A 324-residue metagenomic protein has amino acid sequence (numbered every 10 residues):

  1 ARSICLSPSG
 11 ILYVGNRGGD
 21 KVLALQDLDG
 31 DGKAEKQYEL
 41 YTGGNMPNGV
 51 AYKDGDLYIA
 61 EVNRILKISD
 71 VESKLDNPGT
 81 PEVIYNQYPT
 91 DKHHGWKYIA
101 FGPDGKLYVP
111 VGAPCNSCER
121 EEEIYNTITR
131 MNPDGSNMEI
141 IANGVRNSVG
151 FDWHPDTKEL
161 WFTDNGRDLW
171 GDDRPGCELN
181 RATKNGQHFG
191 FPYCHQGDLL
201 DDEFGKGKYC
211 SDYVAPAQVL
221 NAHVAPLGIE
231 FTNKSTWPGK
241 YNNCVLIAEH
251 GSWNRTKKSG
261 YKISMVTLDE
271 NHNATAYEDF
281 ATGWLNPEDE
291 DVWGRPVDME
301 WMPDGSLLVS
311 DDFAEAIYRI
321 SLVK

Functional and structural regions predicted by a protein language model:
A1-K324: Beta-propeller domains with acidic blade repeats across secreted/periplasmic ectodomains and cytosolic WD/CNH propellers
